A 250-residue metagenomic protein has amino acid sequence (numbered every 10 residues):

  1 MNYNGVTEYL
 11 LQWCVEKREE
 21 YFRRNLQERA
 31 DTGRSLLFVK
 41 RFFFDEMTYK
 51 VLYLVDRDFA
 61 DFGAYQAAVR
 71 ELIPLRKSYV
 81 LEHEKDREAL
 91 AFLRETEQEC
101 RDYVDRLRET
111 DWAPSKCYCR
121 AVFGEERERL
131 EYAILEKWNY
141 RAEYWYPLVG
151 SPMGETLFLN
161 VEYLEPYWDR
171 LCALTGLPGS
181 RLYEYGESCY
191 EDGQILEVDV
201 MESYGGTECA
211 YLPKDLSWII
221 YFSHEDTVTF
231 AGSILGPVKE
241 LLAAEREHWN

Functional and structural regions predicted by a protein language model:
M1-N250: Structured alpha/beta or helical-core interaction and ligand-binding surfaces enriched in interleaved
